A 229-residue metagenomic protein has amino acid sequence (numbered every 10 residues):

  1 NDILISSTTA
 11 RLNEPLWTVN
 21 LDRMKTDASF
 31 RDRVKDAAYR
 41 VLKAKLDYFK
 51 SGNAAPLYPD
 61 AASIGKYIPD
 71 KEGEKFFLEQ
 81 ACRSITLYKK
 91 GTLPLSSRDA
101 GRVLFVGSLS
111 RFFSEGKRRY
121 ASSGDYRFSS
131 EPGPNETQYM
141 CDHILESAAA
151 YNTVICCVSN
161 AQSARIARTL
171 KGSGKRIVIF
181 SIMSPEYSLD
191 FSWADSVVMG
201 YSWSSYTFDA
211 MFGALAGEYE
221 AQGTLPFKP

Functional and structural regions predicted by a protein language model:
N1-P229: Preference for extracellular/luminal or secreted protein segments
